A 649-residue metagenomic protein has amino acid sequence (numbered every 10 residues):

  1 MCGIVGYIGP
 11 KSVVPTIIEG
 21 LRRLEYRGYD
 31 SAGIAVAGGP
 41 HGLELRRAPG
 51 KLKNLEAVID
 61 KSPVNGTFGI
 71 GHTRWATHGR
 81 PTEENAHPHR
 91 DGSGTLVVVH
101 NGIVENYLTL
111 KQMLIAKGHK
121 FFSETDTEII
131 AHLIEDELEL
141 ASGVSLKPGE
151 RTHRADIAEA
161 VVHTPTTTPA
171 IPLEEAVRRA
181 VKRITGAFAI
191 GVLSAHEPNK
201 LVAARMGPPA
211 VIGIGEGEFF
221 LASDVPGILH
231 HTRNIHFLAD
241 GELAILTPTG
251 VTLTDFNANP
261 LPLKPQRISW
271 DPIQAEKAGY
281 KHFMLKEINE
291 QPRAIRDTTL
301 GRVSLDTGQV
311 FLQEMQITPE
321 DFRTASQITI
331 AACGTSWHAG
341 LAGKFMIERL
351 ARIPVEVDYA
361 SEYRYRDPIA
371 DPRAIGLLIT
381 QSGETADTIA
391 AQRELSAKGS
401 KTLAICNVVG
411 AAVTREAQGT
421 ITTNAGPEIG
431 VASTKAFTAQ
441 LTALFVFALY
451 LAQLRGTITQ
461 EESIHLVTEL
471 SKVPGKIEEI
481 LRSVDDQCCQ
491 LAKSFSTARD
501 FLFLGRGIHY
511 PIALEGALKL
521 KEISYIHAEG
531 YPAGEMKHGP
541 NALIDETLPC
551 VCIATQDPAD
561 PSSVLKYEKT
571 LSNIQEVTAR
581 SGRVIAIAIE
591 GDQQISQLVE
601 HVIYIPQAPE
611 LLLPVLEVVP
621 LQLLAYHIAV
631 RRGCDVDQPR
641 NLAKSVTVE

Functional and structural regions predicted by a protein language model:
M1-H282, K286, E290-S326, Q460 (+3 more regions): Conserved short alpha-helical segments that host acidic/polar catalytic motifs at enzyme active sites
T67, G71-E84, D306-P319, G343-I379 (+2 more regions): Glycine-rich oxoanion-binding loops at beta->alpha junctions
P88, L193, V202-A203, I235-H236 (+11 more regions): Replace "in large, NTP-powered and nucleic-acid-processing enzymes" with "in large, NTP-powered factors and other
I184-E218, S496-E522, A554, V564-L571: Acidic/histidine-rich
V211-F237, S361-L395, E535-T578, P609-Q622 (+1 more regions): Glycine-rich, anion-gripping cofactor-binding loops and their flanking helix/strand elements in enzyme active sites
A258, M284, R583, L598 (+2 more regions): Generic C-terminus detector
Q291-T329, V409, G419-C552, V630-E649: Active-site phosphate/pyrophosphate-binding segments
E320-K472, T555-V564, E568-H601, L624: Glycine-rich phosphate-binding loops that contact phosphosugars or nucleotide phosphates
